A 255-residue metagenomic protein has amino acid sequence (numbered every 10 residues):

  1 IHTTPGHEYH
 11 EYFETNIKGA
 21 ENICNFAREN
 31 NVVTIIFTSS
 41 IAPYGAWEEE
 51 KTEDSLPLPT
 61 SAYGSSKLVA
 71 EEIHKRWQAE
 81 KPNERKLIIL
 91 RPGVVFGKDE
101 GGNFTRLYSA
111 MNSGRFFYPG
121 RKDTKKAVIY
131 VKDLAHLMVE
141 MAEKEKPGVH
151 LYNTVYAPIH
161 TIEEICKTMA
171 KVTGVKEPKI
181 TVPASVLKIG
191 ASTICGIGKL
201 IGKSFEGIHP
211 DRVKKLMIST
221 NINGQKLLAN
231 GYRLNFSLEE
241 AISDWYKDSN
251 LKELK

Functional and structural regions predicted by a protein language model:
I1-K18, N22, Y44: NAD(P)H-binding glycine-rich loop region in Rossmannoid oxidoreductase-like domains and their noncatalytic homologs
E21-A62, I88: Conserved Rossmann-fold NAD(P)-dependent oxidoreductase catalytic core, especially the SDR/UDP-sugar
L58-I88: Active-site Tyr-X1-5-Lys
G97, P119-T124, Y152-I159, A170-T173 (+3 more regions): Glycine-rich Rossmann NAD(P)(H)-binding loop
E100-R106, G120-E143, V149-N153: Substrate-positioning beta->alpha
V131, K167, G190-Y232: Conserved C-terminal active-site "lid" loop/helix of NAD(P)H-dependent oxidoreductases that clamps the redox cofactor
M141-G207, S243-Y246, K252-K255: Mid/C-terminal beta-alpha module of Rossmann-like enzyme folds, strongest in SDR-family dehydrogenases/epimerases
I222-A229, R233-K255: Amphipathic terminal alpha-helices
